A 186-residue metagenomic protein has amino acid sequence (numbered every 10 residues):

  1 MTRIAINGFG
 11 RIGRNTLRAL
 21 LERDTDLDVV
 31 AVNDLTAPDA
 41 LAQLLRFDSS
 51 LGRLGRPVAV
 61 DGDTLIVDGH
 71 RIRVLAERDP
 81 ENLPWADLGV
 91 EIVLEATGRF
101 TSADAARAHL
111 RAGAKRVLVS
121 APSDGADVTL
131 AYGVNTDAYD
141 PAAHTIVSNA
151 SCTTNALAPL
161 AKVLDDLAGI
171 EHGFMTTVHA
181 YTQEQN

Functional and structural regions predicted by a protein language model:
M1-N186: N-terminal Rossmann-like NAD(P) cofactor-binding subdomain of oxidoreductases, focused on the glycine-rich
